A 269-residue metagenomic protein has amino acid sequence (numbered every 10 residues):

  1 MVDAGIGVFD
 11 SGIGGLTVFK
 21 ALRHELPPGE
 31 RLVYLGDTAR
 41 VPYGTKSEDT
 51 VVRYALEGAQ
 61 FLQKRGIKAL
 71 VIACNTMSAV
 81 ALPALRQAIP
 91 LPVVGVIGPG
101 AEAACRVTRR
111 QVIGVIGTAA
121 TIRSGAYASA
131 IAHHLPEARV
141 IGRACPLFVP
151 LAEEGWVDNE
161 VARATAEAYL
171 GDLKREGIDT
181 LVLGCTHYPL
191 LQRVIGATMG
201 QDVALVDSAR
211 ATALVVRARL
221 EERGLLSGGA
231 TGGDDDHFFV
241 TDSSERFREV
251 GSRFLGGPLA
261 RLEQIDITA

Functional and structural regions predicted by a protein language model:
M1-A269: Non-catalytic structural scaffold of enzyme domains
